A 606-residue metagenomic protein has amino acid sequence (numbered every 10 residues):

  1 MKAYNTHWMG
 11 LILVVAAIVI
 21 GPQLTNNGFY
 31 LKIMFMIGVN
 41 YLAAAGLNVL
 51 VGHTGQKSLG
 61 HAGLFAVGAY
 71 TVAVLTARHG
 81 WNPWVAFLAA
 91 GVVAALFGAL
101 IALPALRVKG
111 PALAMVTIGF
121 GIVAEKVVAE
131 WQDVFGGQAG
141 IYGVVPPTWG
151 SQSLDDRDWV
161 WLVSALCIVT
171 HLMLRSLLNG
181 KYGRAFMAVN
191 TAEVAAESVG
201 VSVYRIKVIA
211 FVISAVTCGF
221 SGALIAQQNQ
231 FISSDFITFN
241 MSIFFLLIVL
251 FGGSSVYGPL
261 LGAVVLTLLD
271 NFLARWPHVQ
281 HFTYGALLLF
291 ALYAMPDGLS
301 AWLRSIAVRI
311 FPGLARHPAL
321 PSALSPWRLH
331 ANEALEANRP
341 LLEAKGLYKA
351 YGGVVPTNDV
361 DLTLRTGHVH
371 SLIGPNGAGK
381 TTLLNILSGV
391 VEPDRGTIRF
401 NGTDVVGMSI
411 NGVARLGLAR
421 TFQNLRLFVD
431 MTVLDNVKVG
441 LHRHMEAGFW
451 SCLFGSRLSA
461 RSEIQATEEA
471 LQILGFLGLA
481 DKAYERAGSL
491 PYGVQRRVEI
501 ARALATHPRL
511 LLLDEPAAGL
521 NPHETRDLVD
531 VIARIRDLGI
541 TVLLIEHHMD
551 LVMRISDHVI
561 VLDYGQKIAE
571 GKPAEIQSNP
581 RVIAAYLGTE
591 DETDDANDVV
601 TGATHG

Functional and structural regions predicted by a protein language model:
M1-V19, T191, E197-R205, R275-N338: Cytosolic-side transmembrane-helix boundaries in multi-pass membrane proteins
M1-Y41, T71, R78-A86, R157 (+1 more regions): Membrane-interfacial amphipathic/re-entrant helices at transmembrane-helix boundaries
N27-H79, L103-T117, A188-E197, S202 (+2 more regions): Single transmembrane alpha-helix segments in multi-pass membrane proteins
A62, K207-A294: Transmembrane alpha-helical segments in multi-pass inner-membrane proteins
H79-I122, L261-G262: Alpha-helical transmembrane segments within multi-pass membrane transporters and channels
F120-S153, G183, Q230, P296-A307: Extracellular/periplasmic helix-loop junction at the C-terminal end of a transmembrane helix in multi-pass membrane
L154-S233: Helix-loop-helix "hairpin" substructures at the membrane interface of multi-pass membrane proteins
A337-G606: Glycine-rich phosphate-binding loops of nucleotide-dependent enzymes
